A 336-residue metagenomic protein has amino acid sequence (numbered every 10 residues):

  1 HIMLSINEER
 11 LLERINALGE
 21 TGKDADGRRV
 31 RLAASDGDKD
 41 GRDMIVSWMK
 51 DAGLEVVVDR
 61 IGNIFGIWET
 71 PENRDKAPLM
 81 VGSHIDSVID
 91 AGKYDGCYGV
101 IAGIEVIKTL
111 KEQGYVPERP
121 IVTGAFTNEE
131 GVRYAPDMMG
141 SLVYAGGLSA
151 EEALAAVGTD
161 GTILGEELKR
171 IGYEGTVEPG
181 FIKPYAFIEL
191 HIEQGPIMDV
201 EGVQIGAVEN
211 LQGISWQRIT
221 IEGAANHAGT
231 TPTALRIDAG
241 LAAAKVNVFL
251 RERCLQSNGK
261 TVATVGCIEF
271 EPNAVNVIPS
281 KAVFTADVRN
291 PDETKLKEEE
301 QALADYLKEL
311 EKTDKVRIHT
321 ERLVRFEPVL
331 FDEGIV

Functional and structural regions predicted by a protein language model:
H1-I2: Short, Lys/Arg-enriched N-terminal segments with co-localized hydrophobic residues within the first ~10-30 amino acids
S5-G92, L110: Acidic/His- and Gly-rich active-site-bordering loop/insert found across diverse amide/peptide-bond hydrolases
D59-I61, M80, V116-T127, P184-A186 (+2 more regions): Beta-strand segments within the central parallel beta-sheet cores of soluble alpha/beta enzyme folds
G62-I64, I85-S87, I121-V132, Q194 (+3 more regions): Acidic, glycine-rich active-site loops and adjacent beta-strand->loop/helix elements that engage anionic groups
S87-D160: A generic, well-ordered mixed alpha/beta core segment in the N-terminal half of proteins
N128-E129, R133-E293: Midchain, well-structured core segments that form catalytic/ion-binding scaffolds
E299-K308: Short amphipathic alpha-helices in soluble, non-transmembrane regions that often serve as interface/regulatory elements
H319-V336: An extended, acidic, His-containing surface patch that forms the Zn2+-binding/catalytic region of metallohydrolases
